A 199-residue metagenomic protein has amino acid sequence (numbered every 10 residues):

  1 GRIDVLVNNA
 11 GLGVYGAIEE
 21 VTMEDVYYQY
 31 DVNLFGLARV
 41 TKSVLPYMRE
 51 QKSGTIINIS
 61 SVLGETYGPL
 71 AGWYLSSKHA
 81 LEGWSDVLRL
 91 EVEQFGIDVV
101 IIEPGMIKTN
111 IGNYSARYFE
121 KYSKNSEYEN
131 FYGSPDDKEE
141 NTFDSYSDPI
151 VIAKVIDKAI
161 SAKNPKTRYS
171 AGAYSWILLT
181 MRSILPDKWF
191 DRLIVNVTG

Functional and structural regions predicted by a protein language model:
N9-V14: Conserved NAD(P)H cofactor-binding loop of Rossmann-fold oxidoreductase domains
A17-I18, D25-Y27: Substrate-binding pocket helix/loop in short-chain dehydrogenase/reductase
E19, T66-W73: Active-site loop immediately N-terminal to the catalytic Tyr-X3-Lys motif of short-chain dehydrogenase/reductase
T41, S77-A80: Active-site helix of classical SDR
T41-K42, D86: A short, exposed helix-loop element centered on a Lys and neighboring polar residues
S61: Residue(s) in the substrate-gating loop at a strand-loop-helix junction that position the organic substrate next
E93-F143: C-terminal beta-strand-loop-alpha-helix "lid" module of Rossmann-like NAD(P)-dependent dehydrogenases
